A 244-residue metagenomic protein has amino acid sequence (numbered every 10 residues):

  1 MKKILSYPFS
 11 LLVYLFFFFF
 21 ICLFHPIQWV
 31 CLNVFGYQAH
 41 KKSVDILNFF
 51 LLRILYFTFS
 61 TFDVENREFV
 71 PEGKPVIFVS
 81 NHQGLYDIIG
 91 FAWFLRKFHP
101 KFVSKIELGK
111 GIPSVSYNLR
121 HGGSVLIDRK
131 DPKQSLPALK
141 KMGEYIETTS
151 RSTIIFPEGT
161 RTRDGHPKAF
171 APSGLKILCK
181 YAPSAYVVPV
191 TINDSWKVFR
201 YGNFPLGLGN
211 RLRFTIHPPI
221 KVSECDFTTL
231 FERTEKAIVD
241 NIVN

Functional and structural regions predicted by a protein language model:
M1-V64, Y117-N118: A transmembrane-helix-recognition feature enriched in membrane-embedded lipid enzymes and envelope glyco-/phospholipid
H25-N33, Y37-K42, E72-D131: Catalytic core of membrane glycerolipid acyltransferases/transacylases, capturing the structured, soluble-facing
P75-I77, S150-F156, Y186: Residue-level preference for the first positions of well-ordered beta-strands
G84, P132-L136, K168-A171: A conditional alpha-helix N-cap/helix-loop micro-motif detector
P113-S116, S152, T160-T228: A cross-family acyltransferase "interaction/gating" segment
R120-Y145, S150: A membrane-cytosol interface segment of integral membrane proteins
S135, M142-G143, E158-H166: Soluble extracytoplasmic domains of inner/organellar membrane proteins
E224-N244: A cross-taxonomic marker for long C-terminal extensions/tails that follow the last structured domain
